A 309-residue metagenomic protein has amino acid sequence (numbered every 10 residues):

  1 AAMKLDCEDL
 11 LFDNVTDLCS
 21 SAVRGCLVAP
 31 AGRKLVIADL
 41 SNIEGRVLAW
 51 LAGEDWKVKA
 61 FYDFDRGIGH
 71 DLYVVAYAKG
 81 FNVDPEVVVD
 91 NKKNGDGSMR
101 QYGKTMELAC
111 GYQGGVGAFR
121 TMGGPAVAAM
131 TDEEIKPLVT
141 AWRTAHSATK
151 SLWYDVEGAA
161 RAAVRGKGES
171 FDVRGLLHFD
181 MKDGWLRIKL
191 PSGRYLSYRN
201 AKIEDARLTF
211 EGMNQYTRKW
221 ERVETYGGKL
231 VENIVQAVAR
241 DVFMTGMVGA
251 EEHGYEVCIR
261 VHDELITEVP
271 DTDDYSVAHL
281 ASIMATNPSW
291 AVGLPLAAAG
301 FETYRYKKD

Functional and structural regions predicted by a protein language model:
A1-D309: Conserved catalytic core of nucleotide polymerization and phosphodiester-bond processing enzymes
